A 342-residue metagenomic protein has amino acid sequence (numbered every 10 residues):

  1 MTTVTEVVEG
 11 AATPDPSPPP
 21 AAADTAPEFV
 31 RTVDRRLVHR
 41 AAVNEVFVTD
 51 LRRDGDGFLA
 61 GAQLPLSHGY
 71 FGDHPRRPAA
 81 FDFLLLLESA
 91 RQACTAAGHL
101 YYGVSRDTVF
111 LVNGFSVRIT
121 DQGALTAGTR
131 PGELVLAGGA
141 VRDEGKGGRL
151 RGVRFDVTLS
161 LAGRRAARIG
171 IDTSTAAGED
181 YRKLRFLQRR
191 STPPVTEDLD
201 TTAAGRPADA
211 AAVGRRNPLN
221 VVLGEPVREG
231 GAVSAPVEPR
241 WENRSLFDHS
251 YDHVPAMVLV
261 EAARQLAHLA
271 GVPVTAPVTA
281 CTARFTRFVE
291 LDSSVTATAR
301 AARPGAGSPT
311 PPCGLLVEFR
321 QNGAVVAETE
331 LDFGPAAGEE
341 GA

Functional and structural regions predicted by a protein language model:
M1-P78, S174-L246, A342: Non-catalytic linker/capping segments at the edges of enzyme domains
T2-T25, V135-A203, A302-A342: HotDog/MaoC-like acyl-thioester-processing domains
T3, G55-V109, V233-L269: Hot-dog-fold acyl-thioester-processing enzymes
G55-G57, T129-E133, L150-R154, A166 (+5 more regions): A general secondary-structure signal for short beta-strands and their flanking turns/coil in non-transmembrane regions
Q63-P65, R118-T120, A137, S174 (+5 more regions): A structural detector for beta-sheet-dominated domains
F81, L85, T95, H99-L111 (+7 more regions): Extended intrinsically disordered, low-complexity coil regions enriched in Ser, Thr, Gly, Ala and often Pro
A96-A140, R264-A302: Hydrophobic beta-strand-centered segment that forms part of the acyl-chain substrate-binding groove
P218-R287, L291-T296, L316: Acidic/His-leaning functional-site neighborhoods
